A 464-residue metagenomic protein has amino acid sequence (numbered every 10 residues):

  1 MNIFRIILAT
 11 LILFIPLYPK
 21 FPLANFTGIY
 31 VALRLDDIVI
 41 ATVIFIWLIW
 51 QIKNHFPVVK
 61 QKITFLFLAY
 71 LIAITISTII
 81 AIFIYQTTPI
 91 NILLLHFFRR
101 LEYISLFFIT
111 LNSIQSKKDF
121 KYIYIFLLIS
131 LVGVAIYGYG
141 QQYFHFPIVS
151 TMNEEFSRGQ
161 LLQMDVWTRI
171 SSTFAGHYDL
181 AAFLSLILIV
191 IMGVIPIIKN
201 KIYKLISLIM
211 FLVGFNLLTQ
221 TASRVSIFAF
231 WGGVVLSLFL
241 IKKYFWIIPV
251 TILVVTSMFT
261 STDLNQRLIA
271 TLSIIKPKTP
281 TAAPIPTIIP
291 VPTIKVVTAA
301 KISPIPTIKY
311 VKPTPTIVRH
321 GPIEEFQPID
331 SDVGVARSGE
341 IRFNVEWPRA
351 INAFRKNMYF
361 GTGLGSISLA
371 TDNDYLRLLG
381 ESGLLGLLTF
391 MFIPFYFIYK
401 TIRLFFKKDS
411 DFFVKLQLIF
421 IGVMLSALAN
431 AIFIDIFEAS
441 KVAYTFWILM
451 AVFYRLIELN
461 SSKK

Functional and structural regions predicted by a protein language model:
M1-R5, L48-L68, V194-I209, I241-I248 (+2 more regions): Membrane-interface helix-loop-helix junctions at transmembrane boundaries of multi-pass membrane enzymes, predominantly
I3-A24, I38-L101: N-terminal hydrophobic segments of proteins, predominantly signal-anchor/transmembrane helices of inner/organellar
I7-I12, I209-L212, I402-F433, T445 (+1 more regions): Loop-to-helix entry and N-terminal half of a specific, functionally important transmembrane alpha helix in multi-pass
P19-G28, R158-T173, M358-R377: Juxtamembrane membrane-water interface segments that cap and precede transmembrane helices
I40-N54, I187-I198, V234, L385-K407 (+1 more regions): Hydrophobic, aromatic-rich transmembrane alpha-helices and their immediate juxtamembrane boundary segments
I44, F245-V250, L418-A431, D435-K464: Transmembrane alpha-helices of multi-pass inner-membrane enzymes
I72-I79, S105, I109, K121-V166 (+6 more regions): Alpha-helical transmembrane segments of multi-pass inner-membrane proteins
I269-T371, Y375-L378, S382-T389: TM-adjacent membrane-interface loops and short helices in multi-pass inner/ER membrane proteins
